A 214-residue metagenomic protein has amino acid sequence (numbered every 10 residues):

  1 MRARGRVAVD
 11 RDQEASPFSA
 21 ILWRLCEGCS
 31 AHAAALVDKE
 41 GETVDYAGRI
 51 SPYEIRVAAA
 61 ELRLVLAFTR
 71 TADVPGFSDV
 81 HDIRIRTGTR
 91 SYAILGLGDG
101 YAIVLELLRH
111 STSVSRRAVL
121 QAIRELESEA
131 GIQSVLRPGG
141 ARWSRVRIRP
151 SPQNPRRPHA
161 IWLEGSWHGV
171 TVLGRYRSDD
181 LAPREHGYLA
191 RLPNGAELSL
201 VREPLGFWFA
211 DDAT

Functional and structural regions predicted by a protein language model:
M1-A31, E40-P138: Acidic, low-complexity cytosolic segments
L136-T214: Non-catalytic peripheral regions of nucleotide-handling enzymes
